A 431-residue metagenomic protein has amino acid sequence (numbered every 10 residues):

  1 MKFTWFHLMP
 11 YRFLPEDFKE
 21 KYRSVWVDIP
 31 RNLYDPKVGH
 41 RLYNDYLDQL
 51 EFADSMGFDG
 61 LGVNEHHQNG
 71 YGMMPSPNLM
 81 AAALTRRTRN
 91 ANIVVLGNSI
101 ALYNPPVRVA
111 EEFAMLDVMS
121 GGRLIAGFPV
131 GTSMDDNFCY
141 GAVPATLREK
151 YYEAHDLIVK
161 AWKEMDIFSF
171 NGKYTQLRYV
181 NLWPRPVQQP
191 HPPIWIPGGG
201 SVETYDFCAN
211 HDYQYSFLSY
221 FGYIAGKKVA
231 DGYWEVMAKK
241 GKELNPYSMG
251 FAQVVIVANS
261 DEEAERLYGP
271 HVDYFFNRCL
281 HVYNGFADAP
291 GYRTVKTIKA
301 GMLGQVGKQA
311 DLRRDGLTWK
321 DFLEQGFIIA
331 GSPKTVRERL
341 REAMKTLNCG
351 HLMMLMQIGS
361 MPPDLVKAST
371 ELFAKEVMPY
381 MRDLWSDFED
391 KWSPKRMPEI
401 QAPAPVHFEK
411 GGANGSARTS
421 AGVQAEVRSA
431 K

Functional and structural regions predicted by a protein language model:
M1-T88, P190-P192, W392-M397, A421 (+1 more regions): N-terminal beta1-alpha1-beta2 module of alpha/beta enzyme domains
F3, A53, G57, E65 (+10 more regions): Conserved, mostly hydrophobic/aromatic
F3-H7, L61-V63, I93-L96, L124-F128 (+4 more regions): Hydrophobic faces of well-ordered beta-strands that scaffold small-molecule active sites in alpha/beta enzyme cores
W5-Y34, R148-W183, I224-C349, M378 (+1 more regions): An alpha-helical appendage that flanks or caps ligand/catalytic pockets
D28-N44, G97-V107, A145, Q188-G200 (+2 more regions): Active-site mouth loops of central-metabolism enzymes
Y34, G60-M80, S99-I100, Y220-Y223 (+1 more regions): Glycine-rich, proline-tolerant flexible connector loops at the mouths of alpha/beta enzymes
D54-S55, A81-N90, F113, D117-L124 (+3 more regions): Acidic (Asp/Glu)-rich catalytic clusters
Y71-V95, K150-A154, T370-W385: Alpha-helix-loop-beta-strand connector modules within alpha/beta enzyme cores
